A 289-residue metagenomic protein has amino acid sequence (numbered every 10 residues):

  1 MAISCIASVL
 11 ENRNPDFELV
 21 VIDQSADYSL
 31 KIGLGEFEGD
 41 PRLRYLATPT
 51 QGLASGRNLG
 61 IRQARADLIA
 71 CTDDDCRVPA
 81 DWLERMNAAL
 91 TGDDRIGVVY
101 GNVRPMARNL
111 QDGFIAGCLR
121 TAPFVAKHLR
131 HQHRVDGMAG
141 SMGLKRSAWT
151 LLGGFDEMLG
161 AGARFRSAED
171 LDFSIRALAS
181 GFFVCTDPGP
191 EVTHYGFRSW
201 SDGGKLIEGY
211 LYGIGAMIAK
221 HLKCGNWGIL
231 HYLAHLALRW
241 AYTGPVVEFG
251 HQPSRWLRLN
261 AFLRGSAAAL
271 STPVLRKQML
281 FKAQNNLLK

Functional and structural regions predicted by a protein language model:
A7-D16: Short, acidic, metal-binding catalytic loop of nucleotide-sugar glycosyltransferases
D16-A26, R44-T48: Short beta-strand/loop segment that forms part of the nucleotide-sugar
T48-A64: Glycine-rich, basic loop-to-helix element that forms the pyrophosphate-binding segment of sugar-nucleotide handling
I69: Short aromatic/hydrophobic "clamp" motif used to bind/position activated sugar donors
D81-F114: Conserved donor NDP-sugar-binding/catalytic core segment of glycosyltransferases
G101, A116-V135, A139: Short, flexible, basic/aromatic active-site loop/helix in glycosyltransferases
G137, A161-D172: Acidic donor-binding loop at a coil-to-helix junction in glycosyltransferase catalytic cores that engages
K205-Y212, K223-K289: Non-catalytic, C-terminal membrane-associated alpha-helical segments of glycosyltransferases
